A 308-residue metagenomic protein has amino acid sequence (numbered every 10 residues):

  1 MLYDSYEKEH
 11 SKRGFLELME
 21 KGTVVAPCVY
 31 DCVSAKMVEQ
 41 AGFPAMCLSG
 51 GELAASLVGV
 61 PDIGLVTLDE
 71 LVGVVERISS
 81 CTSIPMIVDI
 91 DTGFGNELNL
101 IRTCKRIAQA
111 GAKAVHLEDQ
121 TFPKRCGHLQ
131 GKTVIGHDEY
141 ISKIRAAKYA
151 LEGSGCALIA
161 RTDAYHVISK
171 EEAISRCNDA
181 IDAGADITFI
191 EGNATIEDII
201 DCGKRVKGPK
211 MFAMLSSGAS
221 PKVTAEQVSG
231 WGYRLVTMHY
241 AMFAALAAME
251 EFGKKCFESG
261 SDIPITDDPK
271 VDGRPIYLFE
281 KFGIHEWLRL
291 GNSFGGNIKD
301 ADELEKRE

Functional and structural regions predicted by a protein language model:
L2-M214, G218-T237, A244, E251-K254 (+1 more regions): Alpha/beta enzyme core
W231-I276: Shared catalytic-loop signature of beta/alpha-barrel
S259-E308: Flexible C-terminal active-site loop/helix
